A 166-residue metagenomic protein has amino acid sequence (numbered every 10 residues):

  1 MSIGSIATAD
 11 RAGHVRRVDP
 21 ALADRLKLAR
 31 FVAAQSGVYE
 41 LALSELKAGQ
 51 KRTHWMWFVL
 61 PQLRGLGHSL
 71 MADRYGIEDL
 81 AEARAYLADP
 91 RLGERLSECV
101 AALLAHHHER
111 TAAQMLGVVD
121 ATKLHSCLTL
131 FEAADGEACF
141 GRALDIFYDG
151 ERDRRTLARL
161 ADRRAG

Functional and structural regions predicted by a protein language model:
S2-E40: Extreme N-terminal tail/first-helix region
D10, G136-G166: Charged phosphate-binding loop/patch that engages nucleotide di/tri-phosphates or the phosphate backbone of nucleic
A33-E45, L104-A112: Short amphipathic alpha-helical segments and their helix-coil junctions
E45-L80: Hydrophobic/aromatic-rich, well-ordered segments within soluble, folded domains that form packed cores
K51-F58, R95, D120-C127, C139-A143: Residue-level detector of well-ordered alpha-helical segments, enriched for hydrophobic/aromatic packing positions
G65-M71, E132-R142: Short helix-capping/linker segments at secondary-structure and domain boundaries
G76-R95, E151-R155, D162-R164: C-terminal end-helix/capping segment
A85-E132: Mid-chain, well-packed structural core segment of small domains
